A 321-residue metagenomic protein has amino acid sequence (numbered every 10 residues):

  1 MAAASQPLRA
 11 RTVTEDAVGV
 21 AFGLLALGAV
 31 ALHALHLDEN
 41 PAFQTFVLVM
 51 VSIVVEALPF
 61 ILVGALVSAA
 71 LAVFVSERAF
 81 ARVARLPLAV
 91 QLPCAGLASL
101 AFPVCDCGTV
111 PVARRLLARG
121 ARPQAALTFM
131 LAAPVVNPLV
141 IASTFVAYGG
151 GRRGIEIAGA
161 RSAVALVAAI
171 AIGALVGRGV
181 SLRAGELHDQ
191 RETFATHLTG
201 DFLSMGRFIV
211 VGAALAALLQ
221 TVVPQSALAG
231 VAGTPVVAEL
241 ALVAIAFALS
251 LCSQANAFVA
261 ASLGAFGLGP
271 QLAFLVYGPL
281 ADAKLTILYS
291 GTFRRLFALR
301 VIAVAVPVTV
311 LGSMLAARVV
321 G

Functional and structural regions predicted by a protein language model:
A2-A70, F74, R78, R82 (+2 more regions): Selected transmembrane alpha-helices and immediately adjacent juxtamembrane segments of polytopic inner-membrane
L88-G96: Membrane-cytosol interface motif
A95, S99-G159, P224-F297: Membrane-interfacial helix-loop connectors
